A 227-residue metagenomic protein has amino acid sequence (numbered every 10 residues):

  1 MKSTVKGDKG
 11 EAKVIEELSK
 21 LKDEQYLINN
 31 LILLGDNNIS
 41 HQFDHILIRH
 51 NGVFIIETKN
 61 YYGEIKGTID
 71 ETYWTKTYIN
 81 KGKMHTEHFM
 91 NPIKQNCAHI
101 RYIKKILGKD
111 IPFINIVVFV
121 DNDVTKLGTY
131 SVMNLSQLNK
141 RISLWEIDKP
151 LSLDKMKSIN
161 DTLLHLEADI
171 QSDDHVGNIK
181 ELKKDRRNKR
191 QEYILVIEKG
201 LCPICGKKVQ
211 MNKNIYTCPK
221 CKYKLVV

Functional and structural regions predicted by a protein language model:
M1-H41, I48-V53, K59-G67, I79-V227: Surface-exposed interaction regions that form or flank ligand-binding interfaces
E71-Y73: TOPRIM-like Mg2+-dependent DNA-processing core and adjacent phosphate-binding/basic surface
